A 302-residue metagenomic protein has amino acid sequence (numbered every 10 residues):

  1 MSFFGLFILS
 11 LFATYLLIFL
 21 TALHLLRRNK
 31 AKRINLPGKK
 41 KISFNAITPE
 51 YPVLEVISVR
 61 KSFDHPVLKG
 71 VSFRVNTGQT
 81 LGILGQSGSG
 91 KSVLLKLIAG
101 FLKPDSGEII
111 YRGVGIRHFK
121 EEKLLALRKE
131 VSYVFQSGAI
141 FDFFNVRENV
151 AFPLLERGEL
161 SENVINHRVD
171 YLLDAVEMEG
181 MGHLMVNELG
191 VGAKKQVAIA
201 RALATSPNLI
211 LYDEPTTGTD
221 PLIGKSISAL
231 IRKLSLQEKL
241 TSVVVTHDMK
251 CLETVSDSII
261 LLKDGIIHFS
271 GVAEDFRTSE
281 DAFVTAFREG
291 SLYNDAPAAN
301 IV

Functional and structural regions predicted by a protein language model:
L84-Q86: The feature captures the beta-strand-to-loop junction immediately N-terminal to the Walker
A99: Helix-to-loop junction immediately C-terminal to a conserved catalytic motif
G107-G115: Conserved ABC transporter NBD signature motif
N163-M181: Conserved ABC ATPase "signature" region
M185-L189, A193: Conserved ABC ATPase signature
S206: Conserved catalytic motifs of ABC-family nucleotide-binding domains
I210-D213: Catalytic Walker B motif of ABC-type/P-loop ATPase nucleotide-binding domains
